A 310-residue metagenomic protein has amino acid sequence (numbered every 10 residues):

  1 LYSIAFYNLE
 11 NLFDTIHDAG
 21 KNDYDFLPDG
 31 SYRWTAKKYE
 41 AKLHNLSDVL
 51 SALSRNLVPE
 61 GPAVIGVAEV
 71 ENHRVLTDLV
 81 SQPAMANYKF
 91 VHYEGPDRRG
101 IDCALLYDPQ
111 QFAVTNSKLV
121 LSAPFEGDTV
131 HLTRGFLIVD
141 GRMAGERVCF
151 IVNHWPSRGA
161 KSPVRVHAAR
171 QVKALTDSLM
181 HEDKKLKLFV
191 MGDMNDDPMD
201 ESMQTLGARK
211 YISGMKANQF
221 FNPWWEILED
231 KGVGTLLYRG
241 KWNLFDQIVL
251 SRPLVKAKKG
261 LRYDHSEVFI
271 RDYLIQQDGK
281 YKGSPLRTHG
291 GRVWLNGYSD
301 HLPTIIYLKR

Functional and structural regions predicted by a protein language model:
L1-I101, R170, Q277-K282, K309-R310: N-terminal, active-site-proximal structural segment of metallo-dependent hydrolase catalytic domains
S3-N11, S31, N116-K118, R147-S157: Active-site-proximal beta-strand elements of phosphoester/diester hydrolases
E10, E71, P156, M194-D197 (+1 more regions): Catalytic metal-binding/acid-base residues of hydrolase active sites
V64-G66, V70-R147, W155: Structured beta-strand-rich core segments of catalytic domains in phosphoester-bond hydrolases
R74-T77, R99-D102, G159-S162, D197-S202 (+1 more regions): Extracytoplasmic/secreted cell-surface and envelope-processing proteins
S162-K184: A long, amphipathic alpha-helix that forms part of the scaffold/cap immediately adjacent to metal-dependent active
D177-L188, D196-R310: Metal-dependent phosphoester-hydrolase catalytic domains
